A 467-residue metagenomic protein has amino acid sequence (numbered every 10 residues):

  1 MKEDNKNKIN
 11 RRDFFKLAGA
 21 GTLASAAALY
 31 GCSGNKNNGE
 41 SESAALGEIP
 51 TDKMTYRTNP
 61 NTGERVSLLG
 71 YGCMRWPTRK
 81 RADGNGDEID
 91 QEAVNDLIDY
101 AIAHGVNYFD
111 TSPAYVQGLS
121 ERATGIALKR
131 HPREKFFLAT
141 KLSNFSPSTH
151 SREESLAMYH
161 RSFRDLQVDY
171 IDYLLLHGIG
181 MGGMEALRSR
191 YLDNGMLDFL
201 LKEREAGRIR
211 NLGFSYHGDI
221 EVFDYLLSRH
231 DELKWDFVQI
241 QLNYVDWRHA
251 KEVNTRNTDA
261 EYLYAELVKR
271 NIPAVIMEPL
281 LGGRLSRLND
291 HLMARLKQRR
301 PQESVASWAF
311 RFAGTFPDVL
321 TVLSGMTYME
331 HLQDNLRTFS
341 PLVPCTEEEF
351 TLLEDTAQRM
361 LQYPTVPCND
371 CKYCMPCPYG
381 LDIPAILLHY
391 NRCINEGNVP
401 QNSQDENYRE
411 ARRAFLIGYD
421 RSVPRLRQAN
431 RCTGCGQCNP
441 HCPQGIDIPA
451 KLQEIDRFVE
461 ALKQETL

Functional and structural regions predicted by a protein language model:
K2-F136, N194, F199, E205: N-terminal binding-site loop/beta-alpha segment at the start of enzyme catalytic domains that lines or forms
K6-F15, C374, C432-C438: Twin-arginine (Tat) signal peptide motif
R12, L46, I179-L388, R392-F415 (+2 more regions): Beta/alpha (TIM)-barrel catalytic core signal, keyed to glycine-rich beta->alpha loops juxtaposed to Asp/Glu that bind
N59, Y71, F109, T124 (+7 more regions): Conserved, mostly hydrophobic/aromatic
N61-G63, G125-R133, F163-Q167, L227-L233 (+1 more regions): Acidic (Asp/Glu)-rich catalytic clusters
D87-A101, S151-D165, I220-L227, A306-A309: Short, acidic/polar
L166-A186: Active-site groove signature of glycoside hydrolases
N398-C432, Q464-L467: Short Fe-S-cluster ligation motifs
